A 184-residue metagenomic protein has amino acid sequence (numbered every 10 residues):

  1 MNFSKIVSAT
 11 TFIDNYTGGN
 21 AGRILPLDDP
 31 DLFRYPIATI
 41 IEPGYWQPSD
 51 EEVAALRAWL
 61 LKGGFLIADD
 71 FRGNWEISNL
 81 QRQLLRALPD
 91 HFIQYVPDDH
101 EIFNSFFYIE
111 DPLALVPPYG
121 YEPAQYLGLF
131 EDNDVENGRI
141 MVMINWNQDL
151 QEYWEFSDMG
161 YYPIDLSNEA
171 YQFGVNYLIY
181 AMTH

Functional and structural regions predicted by a protein language model:
M1-I37, I41-G44, D149-H184: Aromatic-Pro/Gly-enriched surface loop or interdomain linker that acts as a lid/target-recognition segment
M1-S4, E76-F156, L166, Y171 (+1 more regions): An acidic, glycine-rich "communication" segment
V7-D14, E42, G64, W75 (+2 more regions): Sec/Tat-exported extracytoplasmic proteins
T11-P26, A68-R72, H91-D99: Surface-exposed patches in mature extracellular/periplasmic domains of secreted proteins
N20-L27, S49-A55, A124-G128: Alpha-helical scaffolding within the catalytic cores of extracellular/periplasmic polymer-degrading hydrolases
P30-R34, E52, W59-L61, N133-G138: Extracellular/periplasmic catalytic domains that process cell-envelope and extracellular macromolecules
I37-I77: Short alpha-beta junction capping motif
Y45, L56-A58, G64, L84 (+2 more regions): Generic alpha-helical propensity signal that fires on short helical segments and nearby coil/disordered stretches
